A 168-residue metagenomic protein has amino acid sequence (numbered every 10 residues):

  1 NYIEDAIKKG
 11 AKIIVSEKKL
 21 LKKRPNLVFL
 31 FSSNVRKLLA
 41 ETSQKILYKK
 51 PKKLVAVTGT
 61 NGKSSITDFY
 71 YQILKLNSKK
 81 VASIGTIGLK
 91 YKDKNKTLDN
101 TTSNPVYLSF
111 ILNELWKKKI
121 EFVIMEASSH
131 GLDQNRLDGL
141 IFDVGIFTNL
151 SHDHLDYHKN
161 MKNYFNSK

Functional and structural regions predicted by a protein language model:
N1-T58, S65-A82: Short, basic phosphate-binding NTP loop
K18-L27, K90-K92, N135-I141: Short loop/helix-cap segments at secondary-structure boundaries that form the rim of catalytic
L20-K22, K63, G131, D153: Glycine-rich nucleotide phosphate-binding loop and flanking beta-alpha elements of Rossmann-like dinucleotide-binding
R24-N26, L39-S43, K92-K94, H154-K159: Short, charged, surface-exposed secondary-structure boundary motifs
T58-T60, S65-I66, T86, T102 (+1 more regions): Ser/Thr-centric signal marking residues that sit in or immediately flank functional binding/regulatory motifs
K63-F69, A127, G131-L132: Short glycine/serine/threonine-rich phosphate/pyrophosphate-binding segments that cradle anionic phosphate groups
S78-K92, S128: Short beta-strand-centered segment that lines the nucleotide-binding/catalytic pocket of NTP-utilizing
N95-K96, N100-K168: Flexible active-site lid/hinge loop adjacent to a nucleotide/diphosphate and Mg2+-phosphate binding pocket
